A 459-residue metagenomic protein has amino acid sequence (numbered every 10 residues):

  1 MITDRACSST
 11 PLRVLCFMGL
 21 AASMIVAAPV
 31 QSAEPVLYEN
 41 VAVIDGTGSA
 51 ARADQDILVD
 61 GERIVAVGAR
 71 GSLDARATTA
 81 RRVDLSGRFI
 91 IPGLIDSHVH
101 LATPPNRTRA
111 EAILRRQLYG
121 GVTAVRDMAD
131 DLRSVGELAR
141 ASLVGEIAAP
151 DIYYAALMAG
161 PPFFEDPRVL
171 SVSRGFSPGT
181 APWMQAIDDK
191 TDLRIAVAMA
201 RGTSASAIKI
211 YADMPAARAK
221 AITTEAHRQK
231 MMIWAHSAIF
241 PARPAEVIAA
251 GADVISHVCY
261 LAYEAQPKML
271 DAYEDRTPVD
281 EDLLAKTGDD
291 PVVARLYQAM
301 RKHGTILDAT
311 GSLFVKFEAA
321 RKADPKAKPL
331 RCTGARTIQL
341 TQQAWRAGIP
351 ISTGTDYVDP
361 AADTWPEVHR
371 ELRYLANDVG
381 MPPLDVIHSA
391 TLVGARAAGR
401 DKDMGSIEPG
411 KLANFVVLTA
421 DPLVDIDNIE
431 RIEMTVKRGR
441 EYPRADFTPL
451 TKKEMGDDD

Functional and structural regions predicted by a protein language model:
M1-L12: N-terminal secretory signal peptides that target proteins for export/translocation
R13-A27: Bacterial N-terminal signal peptides
A27-A33: Boundary at the C-terminal end of the N-terminal hydrophobic targeting segment
V43, T47-I91: Histidine-rich, glycine-flanked metal-binding segment
D84-L85, F89-I90, L94-S97, R109-W234 (+3 more regions): Divalent-metal coordination cores built from histidine and acidic residues
N106-T108, V135, R243-A252, A265-Y273 (+4 more regions): Histidine/acidic-residue-rich catalytic or RNA/ligand-binding cores of hydrolases and nuclease-related proteins
P325-T419: His/Asp/Glu-enriched, well-ordered alpha-helical/loop segment that forms or immediately abuts the divalent-metal
L392, P409-E454: C-terminal cap of metal-dependent C-N hydrolases
